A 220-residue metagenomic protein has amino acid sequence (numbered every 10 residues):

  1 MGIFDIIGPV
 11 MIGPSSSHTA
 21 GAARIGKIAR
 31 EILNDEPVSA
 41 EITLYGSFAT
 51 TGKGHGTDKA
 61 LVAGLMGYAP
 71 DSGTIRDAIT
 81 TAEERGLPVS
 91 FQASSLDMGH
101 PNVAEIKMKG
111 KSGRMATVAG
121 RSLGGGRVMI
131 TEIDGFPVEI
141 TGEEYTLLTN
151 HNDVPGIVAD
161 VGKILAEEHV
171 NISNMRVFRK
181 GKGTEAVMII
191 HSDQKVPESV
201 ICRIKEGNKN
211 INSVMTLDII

Functional and structural regions predicted by a protein language model:
M1-V10, A40-T43: Short, hydrophobic/aliphatic alpha-helical segments
G8-G26: Conserved phosphate/anionic-ligand binding catalytic regions in large, soluble enzymes, centered on
G21-L33, P155-V158: Alpha-helical support elements that line or immediately flank enzyme active sites and cofactor-binding pockets
I32-E41: Non-transmembrane, aqueous-exposed alpha-helical and coiled segments at domain scale
E41-E84: A structural-propensity feature for long, helix-poor, extended segments
T51-K59, P101-V103, A186-D193: Short glycine/threonine-rich loop-to-helix capping motif typified by GTGT followed within a few residues by an Asp-Pro
M66-A116: Contiguous domain-boundary segments centered on the initiation and propagation of an alpha-helix
D77, F91-S94, M115-I220: A conserved regulatory-domain signal marking ACT and ACT-like small-molecule sensing domains and adjacent regulatory
